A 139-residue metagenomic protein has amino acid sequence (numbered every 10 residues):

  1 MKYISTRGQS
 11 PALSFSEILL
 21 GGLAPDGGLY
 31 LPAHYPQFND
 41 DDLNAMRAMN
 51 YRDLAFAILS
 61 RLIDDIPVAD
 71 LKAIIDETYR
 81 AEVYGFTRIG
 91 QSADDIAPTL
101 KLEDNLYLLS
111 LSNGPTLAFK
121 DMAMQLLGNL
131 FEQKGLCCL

Functional and structural regions predicted by a protein language model:
M1-L139: PLP-dependent amino-acid enzyme catalytic core
